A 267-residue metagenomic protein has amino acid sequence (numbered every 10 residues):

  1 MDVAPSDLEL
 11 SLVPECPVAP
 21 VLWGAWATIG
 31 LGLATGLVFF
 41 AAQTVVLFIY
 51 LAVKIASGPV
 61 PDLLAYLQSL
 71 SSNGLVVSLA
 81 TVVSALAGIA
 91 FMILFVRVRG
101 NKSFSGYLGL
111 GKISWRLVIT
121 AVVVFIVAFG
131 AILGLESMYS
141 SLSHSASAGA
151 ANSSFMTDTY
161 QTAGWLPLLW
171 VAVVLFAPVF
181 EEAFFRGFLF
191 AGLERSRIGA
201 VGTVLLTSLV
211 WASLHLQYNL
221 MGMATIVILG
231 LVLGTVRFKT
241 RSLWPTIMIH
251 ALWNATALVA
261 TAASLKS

Functional and structural regions predicted by a protein language model:
M1, F48, M92, M138 (+3 more regions): Detector for methionine-enriched segments
M1-L110, W115, L258-S267: N-terminal, membrane-interfacial amphipathic/helix-forming hydrophobic leader that caps and precedes the first
D2, E9, E15, E136 (+2 more regions): Glutamate identity and glutamate-enriched acidic tracts
V18, L22-G30, A34, S71-L79 (+11 more regions): Structural motif marking the loop-to-transmembrane transition
I29-F40, T44, V82-L86, V118-L133 (+6 more regions): Alpha-helical transmembrane spans of integral membrane proteins, capturing the lipid-embedded, hydrophobic core of TM
V38, A42-V46, I89-M92, N101 (+5 more regions): Alpha-helical transmembrane segments of polytopic integral membrane proteins, especially the permease/helical cores
I55-S78, N101-A177, R195, T261-S267: Juxtamembrane helix-loop-helix connectors linking adjacent transmembrane helices in multi-pass membrane enzymes
F129-G134, S147-S267: Transmembrane helix-loop-helix hairpins at the membrane interface of multi-pass integral membrane proteins
